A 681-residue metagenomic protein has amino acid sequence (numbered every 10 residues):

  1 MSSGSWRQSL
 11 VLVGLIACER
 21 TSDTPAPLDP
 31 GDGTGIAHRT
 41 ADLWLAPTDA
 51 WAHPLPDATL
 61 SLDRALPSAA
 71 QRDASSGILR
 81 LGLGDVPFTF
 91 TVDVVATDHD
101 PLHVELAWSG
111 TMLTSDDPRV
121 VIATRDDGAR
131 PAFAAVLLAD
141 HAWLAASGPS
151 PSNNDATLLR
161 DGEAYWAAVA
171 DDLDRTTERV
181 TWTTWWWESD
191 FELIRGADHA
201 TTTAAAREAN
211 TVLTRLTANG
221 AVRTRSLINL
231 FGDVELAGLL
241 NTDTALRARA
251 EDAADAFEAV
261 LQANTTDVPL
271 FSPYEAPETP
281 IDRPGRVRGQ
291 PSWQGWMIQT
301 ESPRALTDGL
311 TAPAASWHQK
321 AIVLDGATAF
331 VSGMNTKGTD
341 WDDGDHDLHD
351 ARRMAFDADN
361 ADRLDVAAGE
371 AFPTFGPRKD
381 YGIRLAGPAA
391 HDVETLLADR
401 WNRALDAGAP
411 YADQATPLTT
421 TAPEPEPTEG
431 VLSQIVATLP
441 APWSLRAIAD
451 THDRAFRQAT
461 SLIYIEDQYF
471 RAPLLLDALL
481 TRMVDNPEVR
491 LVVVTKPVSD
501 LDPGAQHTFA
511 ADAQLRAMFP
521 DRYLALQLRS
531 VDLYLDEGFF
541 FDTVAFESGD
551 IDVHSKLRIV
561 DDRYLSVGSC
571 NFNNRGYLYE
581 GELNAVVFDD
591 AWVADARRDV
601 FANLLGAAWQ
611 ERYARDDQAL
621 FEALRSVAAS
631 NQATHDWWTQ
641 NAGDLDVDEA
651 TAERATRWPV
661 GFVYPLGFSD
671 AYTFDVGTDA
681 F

Functional and structural regions predicted by a protein language model:
M1-S2, V13-H38: Ser/Thr-rich, Pro/Gly/Ala-heavy low-complexity intrinsically disordered linkers and tails of secreted extracellular
I36-H38, R72-A74, L83-P87, T97 (+2 more regions): Surface-exposed coil/turn segments at beta-strand junctions on protein surfaces, enriched
I36-R39, D117-A139: Conserved "repeat-terminator" motif of extracellular CCP/Sushi domains
H38-D57: Structural motif
P54-V86, D100-L102: Short, acidic Ser/Thr/Gly-rich low-complexity loop/linker segments typical of extracellular and cell-surface proteins
L79, L113-S115, A123: Short linear proline/tyrosine/threonine-rich motifs used for host-factor recruitment and membrane trafficking/assembly
D85-T89, D93-S109: A short, solvent-exposed loop/turn motif at the edges and junctions of modular extracellular/periplasmic domains
G128-F681: Charged, low-complexity intrinsically disordered terminal segments
